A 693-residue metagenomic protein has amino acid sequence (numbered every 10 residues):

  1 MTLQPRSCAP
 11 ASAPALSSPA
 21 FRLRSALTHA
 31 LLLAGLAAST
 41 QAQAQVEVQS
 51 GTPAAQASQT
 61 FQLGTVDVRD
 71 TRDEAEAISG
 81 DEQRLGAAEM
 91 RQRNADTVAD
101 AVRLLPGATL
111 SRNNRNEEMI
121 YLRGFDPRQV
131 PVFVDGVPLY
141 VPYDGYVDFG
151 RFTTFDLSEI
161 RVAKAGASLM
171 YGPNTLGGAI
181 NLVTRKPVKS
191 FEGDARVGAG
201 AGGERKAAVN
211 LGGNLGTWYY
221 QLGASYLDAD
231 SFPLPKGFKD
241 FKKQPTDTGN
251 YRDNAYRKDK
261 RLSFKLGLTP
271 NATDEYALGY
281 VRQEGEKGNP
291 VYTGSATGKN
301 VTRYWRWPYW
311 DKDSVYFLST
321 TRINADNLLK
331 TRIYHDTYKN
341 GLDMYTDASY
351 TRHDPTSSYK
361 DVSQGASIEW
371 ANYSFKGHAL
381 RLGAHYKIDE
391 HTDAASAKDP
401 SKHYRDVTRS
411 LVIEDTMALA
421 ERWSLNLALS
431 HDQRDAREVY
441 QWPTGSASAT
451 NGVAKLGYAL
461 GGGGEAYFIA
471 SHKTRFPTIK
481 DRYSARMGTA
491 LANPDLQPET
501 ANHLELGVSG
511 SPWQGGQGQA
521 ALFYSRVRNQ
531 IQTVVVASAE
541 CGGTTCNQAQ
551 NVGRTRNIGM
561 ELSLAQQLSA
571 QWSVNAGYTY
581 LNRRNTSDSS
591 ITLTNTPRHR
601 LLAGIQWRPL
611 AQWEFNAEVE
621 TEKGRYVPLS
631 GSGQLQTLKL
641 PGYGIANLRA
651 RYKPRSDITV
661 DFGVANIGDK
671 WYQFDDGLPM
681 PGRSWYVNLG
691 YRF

Functional and structural regions predicted by a protein language model:
V46-R91, P127: Short, acidic, small-residue-rich periplasmic hinge/interaction motif at the N-terminus of Gram-negative outer-membrane
V98-A101, E118-Y121, F133, D148-T153 (+4 more regions): N-terminal periplasmic accessory domains that precede and gate Gram-negative outer-membrane beta-barrel machines
L110, V137-K164: Short acidic/polar hinge/loop motifs at secondary-structure boundaries that mediate gating or recognition
N181, V188-S190, G198, G212-P308: Periplasmic-side early beta-strands and strand-to-turn transitions of outer-membrane beta-barrels
A229, A255-R257, T273-L329, T337-S363 (+1 more regions): Flexible loop and strand-edge segments within Gram-negative outer membrane beta-barrel domains
E284-E286, T293-G294, K339, Q433-Y440 (+7 more regions): Surface-exposed extracellular loop regions of Gram-negative outer-membrane beta-barrel proteins, predominantly
S357-W370, T408-V412, N493-Q497, H503 (+2 more regions): Outer membrane beta-barrel strand-and-loop segments of large Gram-negative receptors, especially TonB-dependent
A418-N426, F523-R526, C546-S630, T659 (+3 more regions): Gram-negative outer-membrane beta-barrel transporters
